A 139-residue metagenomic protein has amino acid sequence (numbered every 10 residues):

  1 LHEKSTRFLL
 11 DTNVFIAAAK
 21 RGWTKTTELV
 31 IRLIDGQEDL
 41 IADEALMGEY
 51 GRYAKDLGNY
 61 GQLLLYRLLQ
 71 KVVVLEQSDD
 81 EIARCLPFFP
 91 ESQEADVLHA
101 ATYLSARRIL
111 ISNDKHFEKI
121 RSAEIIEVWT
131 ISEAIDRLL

Functional and structural regions predicted by a protein language model:
L1-K25: Metal-dependent nucleic-acid phosphoesterase active-site entry motif
H2, S105, I109, K115-L139: Acidic, PIN/NYN-like endoribonuclease modules and their adjacent C-terminal/linker elements
L9-L10, T26-D56: PIN/NYN-family metal-dependent endoribonuclease catalytic core
L10, I41, E94, I111-S112: Short beta-strand scaffold positions
A19-K20, A54, R121-E124: Short, flexible helix/strand-to-coil boundary loops that buttress conserved ligand/catalytic motifs in alpha/beta
K25-T27, A95-D96: Amphipathic coiled-coil/heptad-repeat helices and related helical stalk/stem segments that mediate oligomerization
G36, L68-K71, S122-E124: Short, structured coil segments at secondary-structure junctions
V73-I109, K115, K119: Active-site neighborhoods of divalent-metal-dependent phosphate/nucleic-acid chemistry enzymes
